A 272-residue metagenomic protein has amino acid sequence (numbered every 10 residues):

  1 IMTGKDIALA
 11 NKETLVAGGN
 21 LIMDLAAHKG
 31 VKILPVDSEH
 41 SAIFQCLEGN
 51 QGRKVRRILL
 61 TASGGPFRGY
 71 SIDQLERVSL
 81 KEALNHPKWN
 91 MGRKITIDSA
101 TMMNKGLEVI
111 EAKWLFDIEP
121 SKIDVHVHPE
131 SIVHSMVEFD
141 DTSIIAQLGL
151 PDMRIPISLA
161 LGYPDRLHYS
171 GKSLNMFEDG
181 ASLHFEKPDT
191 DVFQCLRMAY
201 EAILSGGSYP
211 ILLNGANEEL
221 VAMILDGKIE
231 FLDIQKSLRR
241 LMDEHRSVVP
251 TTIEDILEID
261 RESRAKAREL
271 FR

Functional and structural regions predicted by a protein language model:
I1-R272: Catalytic, metal-anchored helix/loop core of enzyme active sites in primary metabolism
